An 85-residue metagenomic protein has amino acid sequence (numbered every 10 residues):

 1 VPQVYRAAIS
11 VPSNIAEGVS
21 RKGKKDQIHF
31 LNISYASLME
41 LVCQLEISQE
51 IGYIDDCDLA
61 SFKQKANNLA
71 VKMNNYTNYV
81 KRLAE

Functional and structural regions predicted by a protein language model:
V1-E85: Amphipathic alpha-helical assembly/interaction segments
